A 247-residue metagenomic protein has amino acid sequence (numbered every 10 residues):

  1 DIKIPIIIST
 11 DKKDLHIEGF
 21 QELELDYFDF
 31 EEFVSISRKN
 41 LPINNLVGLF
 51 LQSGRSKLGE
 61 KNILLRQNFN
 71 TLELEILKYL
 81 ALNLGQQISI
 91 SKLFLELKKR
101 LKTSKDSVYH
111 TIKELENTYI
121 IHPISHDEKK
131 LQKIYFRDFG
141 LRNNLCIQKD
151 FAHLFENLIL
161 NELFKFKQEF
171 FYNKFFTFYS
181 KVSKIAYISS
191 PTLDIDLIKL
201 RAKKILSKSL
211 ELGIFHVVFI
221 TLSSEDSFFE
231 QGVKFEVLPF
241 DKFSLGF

Functional and structural regions predicted by a protein language model:
I2-I4, I8-Q87, S91, K99: Interdomain motor-coupling "hinge/lid" segment immediately C-terminal to the ATP-binding subdomain of NTP-driven enzymes
I7-I8, E24, I120-P123, F171-Y172 (+1 more regions): A structural signal for short, well-ordered beta-strand segments and their strand-loop junctions that often border
D14-L15, Q132, S227: Generic structural signal for helix capping and beta-alpha/helix-loop junctions
L15, K113, S209-L210: Structural motif
Q21, K130, V233: Residue-level signal for beta-strand positions within conserved beta-sheet cores that form or flank
N62-K184: Accessory nucleic acid-recognition modules appended to NTPase machines
H126, Y135-F247: A cross-kingdom feature that marks ATP-driven nucleic-acid transaction machinery
